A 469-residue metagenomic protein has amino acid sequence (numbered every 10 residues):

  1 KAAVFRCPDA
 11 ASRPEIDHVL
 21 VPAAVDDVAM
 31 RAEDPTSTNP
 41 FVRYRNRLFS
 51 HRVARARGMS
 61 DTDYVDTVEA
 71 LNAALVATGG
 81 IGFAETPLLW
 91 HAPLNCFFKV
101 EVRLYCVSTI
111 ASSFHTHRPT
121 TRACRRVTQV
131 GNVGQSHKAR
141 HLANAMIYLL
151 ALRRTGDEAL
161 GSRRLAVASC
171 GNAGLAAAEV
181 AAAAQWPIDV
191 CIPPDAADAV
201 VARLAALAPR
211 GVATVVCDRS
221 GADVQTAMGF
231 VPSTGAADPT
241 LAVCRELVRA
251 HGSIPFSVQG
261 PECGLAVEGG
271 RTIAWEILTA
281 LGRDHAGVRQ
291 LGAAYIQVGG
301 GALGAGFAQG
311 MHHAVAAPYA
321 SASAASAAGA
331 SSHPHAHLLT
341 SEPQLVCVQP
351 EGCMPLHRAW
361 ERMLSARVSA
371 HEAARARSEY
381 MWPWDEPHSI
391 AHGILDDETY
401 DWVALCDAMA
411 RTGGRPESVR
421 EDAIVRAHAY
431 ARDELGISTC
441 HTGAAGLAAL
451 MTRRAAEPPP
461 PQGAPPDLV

Functional and structural regions predicted by a protein language model:
K1-A73: N-terminal juxtadomain amphipathic helix that follows a signal peptide/anchor or precedes a small N-terminal auxiliary
R55-G156: Positively charged, low-complexity intrinsically disordered leader regions
R153-V180, A184-D195, Q290-L303, L345: A short, small-residue-rich loop immediately preceding and capping a beta-strand
G161-R164, L175-E246, H357-E361: Active-site-proximal loop->helix
A183, A448-V469: Catalytic phosphate/nucleotide-handling subdomain of diverse soluble enzymes
G221-G260, H313-A320, S331-E342, V346-S438: Active-site/ligand-binding loops adjacent to catalytic centers
A242-P318, V425-A429: Active-site/ligand-binding-proximal alpha/beta "capping" segment
V298-G301, L435-G443: Short glycine/threonine-rich catalytic loop with a Thr-x-Gly-x-Asp
